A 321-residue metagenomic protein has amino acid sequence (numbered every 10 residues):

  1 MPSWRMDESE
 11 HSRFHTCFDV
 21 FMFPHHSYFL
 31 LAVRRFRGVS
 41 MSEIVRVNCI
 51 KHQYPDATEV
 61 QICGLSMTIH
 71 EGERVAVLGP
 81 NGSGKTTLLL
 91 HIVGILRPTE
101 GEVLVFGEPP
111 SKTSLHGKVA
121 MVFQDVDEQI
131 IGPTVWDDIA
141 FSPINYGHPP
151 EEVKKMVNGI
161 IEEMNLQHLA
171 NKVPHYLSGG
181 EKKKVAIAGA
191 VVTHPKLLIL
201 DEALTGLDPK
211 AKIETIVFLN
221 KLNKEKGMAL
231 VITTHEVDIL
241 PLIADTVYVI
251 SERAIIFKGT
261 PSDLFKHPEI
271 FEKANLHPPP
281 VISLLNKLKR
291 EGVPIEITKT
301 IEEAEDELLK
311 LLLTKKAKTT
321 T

Functional and structural regions predicted by a protein language model:
L78-P80: The feature captures the beta-strand-to-loop junction immediately N-terminal to the Walker
V93: Helix-to-loop junction immediately C-terminal to a conserved catalytic motif
G101-L115: Conserved ABC transporter NBD signature motif
E151-L169: Conserved ABC ATPase "signature" region
V173-L177, E181: Conserved ABC ATPase signature
H194: Conserved catalytic motifs of ABC-family nucleotide-binding domains
